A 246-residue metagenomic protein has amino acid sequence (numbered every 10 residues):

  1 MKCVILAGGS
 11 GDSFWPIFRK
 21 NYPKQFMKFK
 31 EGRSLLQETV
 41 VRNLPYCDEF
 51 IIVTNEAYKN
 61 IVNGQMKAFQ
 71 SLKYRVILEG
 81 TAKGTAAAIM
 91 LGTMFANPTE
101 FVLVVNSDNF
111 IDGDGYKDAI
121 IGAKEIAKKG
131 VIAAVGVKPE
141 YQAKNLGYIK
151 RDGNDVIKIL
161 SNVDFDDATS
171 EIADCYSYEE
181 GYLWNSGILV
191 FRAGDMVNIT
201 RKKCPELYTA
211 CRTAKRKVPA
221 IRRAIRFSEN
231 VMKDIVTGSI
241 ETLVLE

Functional and structural regions predicted by a protein language model:
M1-I5, S13-K20, K28-V104, F110-D112 (+1 more regions): Conserved N-terminal catalytic core of the sugar/cofactor nucleotidyltransferase
L6-A7, V53, L103-N106, A134-K138 (+2 more regions): Short beta-strand segments
W15-R19, G64, D114-K117, K144-I149 (+1 more regions): Short acidic, glycine/serine/threonine-rich loops at helix termini
G113-A143: Conserved donor-nucleotide/metal-binding helix-loop-beta segment in metal-dependent transferases, i.e., the alpha-helix
E125, I132, G147, R151-I159: Internal, well-ordered alpha/beta segment that forms a basic, Gly-enriched binding/recognition surface
D152, V156-E246: Catalytic core of tubulin tyrosine ligase-like
